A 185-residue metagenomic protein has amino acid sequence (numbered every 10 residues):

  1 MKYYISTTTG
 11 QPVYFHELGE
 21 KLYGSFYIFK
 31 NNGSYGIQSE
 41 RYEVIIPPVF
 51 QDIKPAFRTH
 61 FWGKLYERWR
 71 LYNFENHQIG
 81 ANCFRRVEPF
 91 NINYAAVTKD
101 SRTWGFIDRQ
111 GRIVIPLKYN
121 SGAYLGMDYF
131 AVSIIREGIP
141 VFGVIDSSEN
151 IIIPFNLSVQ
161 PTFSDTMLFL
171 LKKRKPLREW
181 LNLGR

Functional and structural regions predicted by a protein language model:
M1-R185: Residue-level detector of conserved, function-critical positions
